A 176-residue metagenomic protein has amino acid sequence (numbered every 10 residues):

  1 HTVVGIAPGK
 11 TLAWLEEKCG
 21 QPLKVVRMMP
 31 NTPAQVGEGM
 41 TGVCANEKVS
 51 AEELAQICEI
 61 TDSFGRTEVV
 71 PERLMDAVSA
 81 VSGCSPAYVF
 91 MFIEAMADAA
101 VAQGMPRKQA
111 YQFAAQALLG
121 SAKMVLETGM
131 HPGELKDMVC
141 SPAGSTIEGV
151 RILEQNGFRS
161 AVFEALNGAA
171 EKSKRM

Functional and structural regions predicted by a protein language model:
T2-G5, L15-T32: Rossmann-fold dehydrogenase core element
W14, K18-K24, M40-A77, F90-E127 (+1 more regions): Internal alpha-helical scaffold of NAD(P)-dependent oxidoreductase catalytic cores
V25-V26, M75-A80, P132-D137: Short pre-catalytic strand/loop immediately N-terminal to key active-site residues, enriched for Gly-Thr
P33-A34, T128: Alpha/beta catalytic cores of group-transfer enzymes, especially the acyltransferase/condensing modules of polyketide
A115-M176: NAD(P)-dependent Rossmann-like dehydrogenase/reductase catalytic/cofactor-binding core
